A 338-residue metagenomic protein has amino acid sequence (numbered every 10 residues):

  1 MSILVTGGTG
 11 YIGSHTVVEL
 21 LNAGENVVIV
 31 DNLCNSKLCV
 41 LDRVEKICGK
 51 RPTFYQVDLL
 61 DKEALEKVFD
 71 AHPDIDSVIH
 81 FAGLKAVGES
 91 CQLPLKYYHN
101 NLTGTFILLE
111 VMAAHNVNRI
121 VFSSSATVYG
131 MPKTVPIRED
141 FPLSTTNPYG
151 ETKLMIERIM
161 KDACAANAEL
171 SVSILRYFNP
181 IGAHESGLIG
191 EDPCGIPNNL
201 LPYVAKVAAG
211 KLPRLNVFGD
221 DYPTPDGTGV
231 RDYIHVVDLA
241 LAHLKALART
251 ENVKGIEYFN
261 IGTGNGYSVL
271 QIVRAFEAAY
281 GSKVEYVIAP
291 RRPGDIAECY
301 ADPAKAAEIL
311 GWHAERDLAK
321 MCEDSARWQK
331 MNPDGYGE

Functional and structural regions predicted by a protein language model:
M1-A183: N-terminal Rossmann-like NAD(P)+-binding domain of SDR-like oxidoreductases, especially those catalyzing
K37, K153, P197-L201, V236 (+2 more regions): A structural signal for well-ordered alpha-helical scaffolds and beta->alpha junctions
L38, N179-N199, G210-R231: Short, flexible, glycine-rich and Lys/Arg-enriched loop motifs at helix boundaries that contact anionic partners
V57, I196-P197, N265, A314: Residue-level signature of the cytosolic catalytic core of signaling kinases
Y98, T146-L154, G190, C194-N198 (+2 more regions): Short-chain dehydrogenase/reductase
I107-E110, L154, R158, P202 (+4 more regions): Generic recognition of well-ordered alpha-helical segments within structured catalytic/regulatory domains
K206-E338: C-terminal substrate-binding subdomain of Rossmann-fold SDR/epimerase-dehydratase oxidoreductases
